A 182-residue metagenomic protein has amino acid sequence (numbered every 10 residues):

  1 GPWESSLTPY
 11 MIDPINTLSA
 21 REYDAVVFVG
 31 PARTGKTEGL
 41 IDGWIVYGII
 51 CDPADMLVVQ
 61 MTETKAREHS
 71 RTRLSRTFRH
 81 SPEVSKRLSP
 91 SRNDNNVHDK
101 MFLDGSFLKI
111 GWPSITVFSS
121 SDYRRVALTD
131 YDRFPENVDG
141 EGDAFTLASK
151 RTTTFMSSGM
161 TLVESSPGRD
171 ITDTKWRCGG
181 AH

Functional and structural regions predicted by a protein language model:
G1-H182: Phosphate/NTP-binding elements of NTP-utilizing enzymes
